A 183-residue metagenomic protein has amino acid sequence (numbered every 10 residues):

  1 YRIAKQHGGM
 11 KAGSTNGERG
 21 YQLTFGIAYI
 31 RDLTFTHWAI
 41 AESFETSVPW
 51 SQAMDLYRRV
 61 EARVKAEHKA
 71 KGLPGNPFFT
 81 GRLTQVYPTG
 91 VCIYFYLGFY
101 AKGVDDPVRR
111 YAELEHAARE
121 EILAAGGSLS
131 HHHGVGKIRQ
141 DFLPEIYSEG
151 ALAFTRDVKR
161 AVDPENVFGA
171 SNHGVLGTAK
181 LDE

Functional and structural regions predicted by a protein language model:
Y1-A117, A125: C-terminal substrate-recognition/cap domain of FAD-linked oxidoreductases
G13-A28, Q85-P88, S130-P144, G174-K180: Short proline/glycine- and acidic-rich turn/helix-capping motifs at secondary-structure junctions
T46, S130-H131, R160, N166: Short conserved micro-motifs on helix faces and helix-strand junctions that flank and scaffold key functional residues
C92, G127-S128, E165-N166: Structural motif
L114-L152: C-terminal structured "cap/appendage" subdomains that terminate the fold
G136-E183: Activity-critical C-terminal alpha-helical subdomain
